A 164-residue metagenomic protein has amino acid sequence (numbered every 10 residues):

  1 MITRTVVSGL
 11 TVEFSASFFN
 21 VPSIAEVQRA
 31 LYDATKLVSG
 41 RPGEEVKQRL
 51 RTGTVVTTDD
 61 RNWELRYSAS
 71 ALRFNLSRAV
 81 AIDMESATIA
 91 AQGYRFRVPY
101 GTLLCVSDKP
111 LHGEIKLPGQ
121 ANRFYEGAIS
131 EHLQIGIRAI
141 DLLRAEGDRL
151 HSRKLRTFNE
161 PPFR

Functional and structural regions predicted by a protein language model:
M1-R164: Glycine-rich phosphate- or other oxyanion-binding loops that anchor nucleotides, phosphorylated ligands
